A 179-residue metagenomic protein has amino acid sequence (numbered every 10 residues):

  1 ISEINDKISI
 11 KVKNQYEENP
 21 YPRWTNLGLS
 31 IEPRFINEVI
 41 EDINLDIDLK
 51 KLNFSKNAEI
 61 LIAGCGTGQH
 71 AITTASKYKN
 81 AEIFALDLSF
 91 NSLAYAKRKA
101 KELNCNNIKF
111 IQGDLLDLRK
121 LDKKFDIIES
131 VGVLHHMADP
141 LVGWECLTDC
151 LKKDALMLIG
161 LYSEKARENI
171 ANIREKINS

Functional and structural regions predicted by a protein language model:
E18, G28-A58, T73: Conserved alpha-helix/loop element of class I SAM-dependent methyltransferases that forms part of the SAM/SAH-binding
T67-N80: Conserved SAM-binding loop of SAM-dependent methyltransferases across substrates and taxa, primarily the Class I
S89: Conserved SAM/SAH-binding beta-strand->alpha-helix loop
A96-K97: Conserved SAM-binding loop
N104-L116: Conserved SAM-binding strand-loop segment of SAM-dependent methyltransferases
R119-I128: A short acidic, Gly/Pro-enriched loop at the edge of an enzyme's catalytic core that lines a small-molecule cofactor
L141-A155: A short glycine-rich, Lys/Arg-flanked "PGG" loop and its adjoining helix->strand segment in the class I
L156-S179: Conserved class I S-adenosyl-L-methionine
